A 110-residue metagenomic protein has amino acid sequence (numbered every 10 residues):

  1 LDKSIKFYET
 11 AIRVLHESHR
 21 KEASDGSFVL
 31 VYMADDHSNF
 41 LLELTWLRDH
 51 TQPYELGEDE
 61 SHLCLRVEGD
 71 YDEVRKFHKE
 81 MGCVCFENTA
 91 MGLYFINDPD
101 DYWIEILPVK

Functional and structural regions predicted by a protein language model:
L1-D2, V67-Y71: Helix N-cap motif at beta-to-alpha junctions
L1-L41: Core segments of cupin and vicinal oxygen chelate
S18-E22, L30-M33, Y71-K110: Vicinal oxygen chelate
A34, C64-E68: Short hydrophobic/aromatic beta-strand micro-patches that form the beta-sheet surface supporting nucleotide- or nucleic
D49-T51: Amide-forming acyltransferase catalytic core, primarily the GNAT-like/NAT-type and related acyltransferase folds
P53-G57, E87: Short histidine-centered beta-strand/loop micro-motifs that create catalytic or ligand/metal-coordination sites
E58-L63: Eukaryotic phosphotyrosine signaling hubs
